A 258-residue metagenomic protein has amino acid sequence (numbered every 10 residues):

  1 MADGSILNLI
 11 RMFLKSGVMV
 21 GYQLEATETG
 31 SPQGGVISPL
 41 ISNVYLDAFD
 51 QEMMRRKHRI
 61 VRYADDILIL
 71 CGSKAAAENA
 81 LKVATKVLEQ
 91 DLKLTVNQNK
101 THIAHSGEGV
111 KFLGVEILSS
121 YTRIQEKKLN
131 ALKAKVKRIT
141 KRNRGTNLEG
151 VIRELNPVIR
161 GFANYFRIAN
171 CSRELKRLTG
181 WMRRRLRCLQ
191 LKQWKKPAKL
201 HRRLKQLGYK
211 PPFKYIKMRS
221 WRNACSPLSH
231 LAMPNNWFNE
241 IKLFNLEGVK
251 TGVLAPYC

Functional and structural regions predicted by a protein language model:
M1-C258: Non-catalytic terminal/accessory segments
